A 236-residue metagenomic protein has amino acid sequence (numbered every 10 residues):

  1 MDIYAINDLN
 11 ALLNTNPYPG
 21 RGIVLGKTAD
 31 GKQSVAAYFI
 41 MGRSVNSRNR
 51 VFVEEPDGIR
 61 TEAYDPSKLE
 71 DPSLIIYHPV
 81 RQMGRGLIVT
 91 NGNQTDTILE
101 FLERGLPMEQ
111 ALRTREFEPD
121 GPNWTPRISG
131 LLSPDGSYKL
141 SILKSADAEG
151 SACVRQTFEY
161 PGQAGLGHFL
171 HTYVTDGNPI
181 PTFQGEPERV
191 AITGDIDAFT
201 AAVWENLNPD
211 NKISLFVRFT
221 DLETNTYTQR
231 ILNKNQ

Functional and structural regions predicted by a protein language model:
M1-Q236: Conserved short alpha-helical segments that host acidic/polar catalytic motifs at enzyme active sites
